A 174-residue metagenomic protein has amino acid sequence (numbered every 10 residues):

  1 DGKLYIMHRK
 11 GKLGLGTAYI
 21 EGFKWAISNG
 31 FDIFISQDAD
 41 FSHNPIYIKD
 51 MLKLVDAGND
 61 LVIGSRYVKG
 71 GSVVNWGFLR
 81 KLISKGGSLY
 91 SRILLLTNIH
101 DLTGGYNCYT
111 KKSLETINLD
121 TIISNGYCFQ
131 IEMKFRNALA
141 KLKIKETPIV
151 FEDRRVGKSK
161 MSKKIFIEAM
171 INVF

Functional and structural regions predicted by a protein language model:
D1: Acidic helix N-cap motif at the loop->helix transition within catalytic regions of sugar-transfer enzymes
Y5, R9-S28, I33, P45-Y127 (+1 more regions): Acceptor/aglycone-binding surface of glycosyltransferases and processive sugar-polymer synthases
N98, T121-N125, K134-E152: Catalytic donor-sugar/metal-binding loop of nucleotide-sugar-dependent glycosyltransferases
F129-I131: Change "...and in nucleic-acid phosphodiester-cleaving endonucleases..." to "...and in nucleic-acid processing enzymes
K134, M170-F174: Hydrophobic "lid"/C-terminal helical patch of Rossmann-like NAD(P)-dependent dehydrogenase/epimerase domains
